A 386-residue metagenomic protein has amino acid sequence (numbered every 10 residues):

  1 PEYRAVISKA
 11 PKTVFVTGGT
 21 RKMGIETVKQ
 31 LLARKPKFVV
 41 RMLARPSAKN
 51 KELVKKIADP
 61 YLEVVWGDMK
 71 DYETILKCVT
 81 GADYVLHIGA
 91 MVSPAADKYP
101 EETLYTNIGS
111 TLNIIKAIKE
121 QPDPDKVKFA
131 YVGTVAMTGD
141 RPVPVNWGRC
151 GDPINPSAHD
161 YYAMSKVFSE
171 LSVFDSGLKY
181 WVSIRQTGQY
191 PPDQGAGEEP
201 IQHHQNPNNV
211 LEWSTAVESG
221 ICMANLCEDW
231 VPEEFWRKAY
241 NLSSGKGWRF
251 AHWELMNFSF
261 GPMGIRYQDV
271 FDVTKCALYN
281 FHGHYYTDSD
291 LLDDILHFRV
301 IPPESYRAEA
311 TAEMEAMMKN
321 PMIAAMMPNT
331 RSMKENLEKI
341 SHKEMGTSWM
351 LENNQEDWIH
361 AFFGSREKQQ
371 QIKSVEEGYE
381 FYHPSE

Functional and structural regions predicted by a protein language model:
V6-R34: N-terminal Rossmann NAD(P)H-binding glycine-rich loop of SDR-like oxidoreductase domains
A58-T106: NAD(P)H-binding glycine-rich loop region in Rossmannoid oxidoreductase-like domains and their noncatalytic homologs
K70, K98, E102-N113, P156 (+3 more regions): Glycine-rich NAD(P)-binding loop of the Rossmann-fold in SDR/ketoreductase-type enzymes
M91, G109-H159: Conserved Rossmann-fold NAD(P)-dependent oxidoreductase catalytic core, especially the SDR/UDP-sugar
Y105, M137-W181, H204-N206: Catalytic helix-loop patch of NAD(P)-dependent Rossmann-fold dehydrogenases
M164, H204-D229: Substrate-positioning beta->alpha
V167, P191-I201, L226-Y240: Glycine/proline-rich active-site loop of Rossmann-fold NAD(P)-dependent oxidoreductases
L226-I295, I301-M326, T330-S385: Mid/C-terminal beta-alpha module of Rossmann-like enzyme folds, strongest in SDR-family dehydrogenases/epimerases
